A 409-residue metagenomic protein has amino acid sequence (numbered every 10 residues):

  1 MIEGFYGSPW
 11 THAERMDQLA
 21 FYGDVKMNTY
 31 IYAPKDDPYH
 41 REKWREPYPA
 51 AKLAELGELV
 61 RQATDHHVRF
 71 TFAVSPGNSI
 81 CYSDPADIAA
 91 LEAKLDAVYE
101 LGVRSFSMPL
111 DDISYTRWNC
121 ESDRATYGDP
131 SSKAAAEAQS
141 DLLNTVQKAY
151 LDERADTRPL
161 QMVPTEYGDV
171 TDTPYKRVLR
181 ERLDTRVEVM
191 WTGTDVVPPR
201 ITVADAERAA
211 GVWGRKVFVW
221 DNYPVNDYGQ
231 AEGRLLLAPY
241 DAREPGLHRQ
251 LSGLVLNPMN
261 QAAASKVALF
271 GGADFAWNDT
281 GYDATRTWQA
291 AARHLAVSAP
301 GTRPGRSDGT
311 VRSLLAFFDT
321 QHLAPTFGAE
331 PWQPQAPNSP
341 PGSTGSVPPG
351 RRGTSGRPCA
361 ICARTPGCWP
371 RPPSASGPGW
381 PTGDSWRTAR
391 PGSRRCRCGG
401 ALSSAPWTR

Functional and structural regions predicted by a protein language model:
M1-K94, E100-R104: Feature activates predominantly on carbohydrate-active enzymes
G4-F5, E42, R104, T116-T287: Catalytic-core regions of glycoside hydrolase
F21, V25, A33, T145 (+4 more regions): Structured segments of extracytoplasmic/periplasmic soluble domains in secreted or envelope-associated proteins
K35-P38, D111-Y115: Short connector loops/turns at beta-strand edges and beta->alpha or beta->beta junctions
E55, K94, A138, L142 (+5 more regions): General structural feature for long, well-ordered alpha-helical segments within catalytic domains of soluble enzymes
L59, K94, V98, L142-V146 (+1 more regions): Hydrophobic alpha-helical packing residues
G281-R409: C-terminal functional modules
